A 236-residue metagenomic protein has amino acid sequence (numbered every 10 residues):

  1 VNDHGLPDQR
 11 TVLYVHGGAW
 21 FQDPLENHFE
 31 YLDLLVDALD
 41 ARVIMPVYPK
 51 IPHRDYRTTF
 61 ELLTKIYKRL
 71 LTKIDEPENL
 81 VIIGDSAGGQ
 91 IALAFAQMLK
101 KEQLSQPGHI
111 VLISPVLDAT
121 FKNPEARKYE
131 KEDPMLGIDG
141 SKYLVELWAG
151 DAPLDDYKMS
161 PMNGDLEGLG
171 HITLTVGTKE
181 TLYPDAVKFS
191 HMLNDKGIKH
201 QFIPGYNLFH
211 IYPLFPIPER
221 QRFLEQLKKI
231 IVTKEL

Functional and structural regions predicted by a protein language model:
V1-N2: A short loop-to-beta-strand scaffold at the N-terminal edge of the catalytic core in hydrolase folds
G5-L236: Alpha/beta-hydrolase superfamily serine-hydrolase fold, recognizing
